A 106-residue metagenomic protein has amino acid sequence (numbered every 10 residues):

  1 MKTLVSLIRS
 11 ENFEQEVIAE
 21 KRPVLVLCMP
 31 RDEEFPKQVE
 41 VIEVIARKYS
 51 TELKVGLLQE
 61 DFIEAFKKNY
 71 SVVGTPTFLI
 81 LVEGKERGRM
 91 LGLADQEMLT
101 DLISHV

Functional and structural regions predicted by a protein language model:
M1-V24, D101-V106: N-terminal leader/targeting and pre-domain segments
S6-R9, C28-P30, E43-A65: Thiol-based oxidoreductase modules, predominantly thioredoxin-like and allied folds used for disulfide exchange
N12-R47: Local sequence-structure signature of Cys/Sec-based thiol-disulfide redox active-site neighborhoods
R22, Y70-V82, E97: Structural micro-motif
V24-V26, V55, F78: Hydrophobic beta-strand anchors of alpha/beta hydrolase catalytic cores
E33, K37, F62, E97: Short alpha-helical
V39-I42, Y70-V73, L93-D95: Short, glycine/charged-enriched secondary-structure capping and boundary segments
L79-V106: Non-catalytic, surface beta->alpha helical segment in thiol-disulfide oxidoreductase systems
